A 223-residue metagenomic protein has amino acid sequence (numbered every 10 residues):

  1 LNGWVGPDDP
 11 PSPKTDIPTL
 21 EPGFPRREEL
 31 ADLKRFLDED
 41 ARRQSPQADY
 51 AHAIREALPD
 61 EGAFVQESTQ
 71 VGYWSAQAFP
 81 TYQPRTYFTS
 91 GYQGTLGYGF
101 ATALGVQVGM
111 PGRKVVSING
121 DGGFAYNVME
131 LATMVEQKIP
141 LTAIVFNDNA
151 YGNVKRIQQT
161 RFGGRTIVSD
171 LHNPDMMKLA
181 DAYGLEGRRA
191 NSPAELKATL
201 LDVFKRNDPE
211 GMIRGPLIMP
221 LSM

Functional and structural regions predicted by a protein language model:
L1-N2, P7, K14, Y73-M223: Thiamine diphosphate
D8-R26: Flexible, glycine/charged-enriched surface loops at secondary-structure junctions
P10, D60-A63, P209: Intrinsically disordered or highly flexible coil/loop and linker segments, enriched in small and charged/polar residues
P13-T19, E67-S68, R214-G215: Short coil/turn segments at secondary-structure boundaries
F24-V106, G112: Active-site diphosphate/adenylate-binding microenvironment
